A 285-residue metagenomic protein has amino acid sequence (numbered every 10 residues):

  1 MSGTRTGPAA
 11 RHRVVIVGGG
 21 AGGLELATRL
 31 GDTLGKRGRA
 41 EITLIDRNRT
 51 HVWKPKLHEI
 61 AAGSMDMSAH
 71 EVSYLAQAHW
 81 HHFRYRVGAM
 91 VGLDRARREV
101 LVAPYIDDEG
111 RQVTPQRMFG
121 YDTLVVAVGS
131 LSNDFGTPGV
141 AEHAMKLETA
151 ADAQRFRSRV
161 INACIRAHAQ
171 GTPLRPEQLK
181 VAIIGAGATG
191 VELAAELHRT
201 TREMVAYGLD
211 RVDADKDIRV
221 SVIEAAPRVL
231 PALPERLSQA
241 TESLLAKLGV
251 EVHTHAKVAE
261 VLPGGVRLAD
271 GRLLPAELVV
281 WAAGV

Functional and structural regions predicted by a protein language model:
S2-G92, A188-L233, V280: Beta1-alpha1 glycine-rich phosphate/pyrophosphate-binding loop at the start of Rossmann-like nucleotide-binding domains
S2-R11, F83-A182, V280: FAD-binding core/adjacent interface of flavoenzyme oxidoreductases
V14, A21, G136-P138, K247 (+3 more regions): Localized chelating/binding microdomains that coordinate divalent metal ions or stabilize phosphate-bearing
V17, F119-G129, V258, V266 (+1 more regions): Short hydrophobic core segments
G22, G129-S132, A194, V285: Short glycine-rich anion-binding loops that position phosphate/pyrophosphate groups of nucleotides and phosphorylated
R29, E142-L244, L248, V252-T254: Predominantly flavin-linked oxidoreductase catalytic cores and closely associated redox partners
H82-D94, A246-V261: A conserved beta-strand/loop element that lines the FAD pocket in flavoprotein oxidoreductases
